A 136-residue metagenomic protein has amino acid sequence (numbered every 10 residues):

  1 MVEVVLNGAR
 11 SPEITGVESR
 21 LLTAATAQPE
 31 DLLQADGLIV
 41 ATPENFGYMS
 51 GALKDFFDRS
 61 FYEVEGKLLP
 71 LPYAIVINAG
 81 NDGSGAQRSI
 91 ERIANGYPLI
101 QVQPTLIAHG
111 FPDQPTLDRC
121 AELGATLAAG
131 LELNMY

Functional and structural regions predicted by a protein language model:
M1-K67, V102-Q103, Q114-Y136: N-terminal beta1-alpha1-beta2 submodule of the flavodoxin-like/Rossmannoid cofactor-binding fold
P70-A121: Short, glycine-/small-residue-rich phosphate/pyrophosphate-handling segment
